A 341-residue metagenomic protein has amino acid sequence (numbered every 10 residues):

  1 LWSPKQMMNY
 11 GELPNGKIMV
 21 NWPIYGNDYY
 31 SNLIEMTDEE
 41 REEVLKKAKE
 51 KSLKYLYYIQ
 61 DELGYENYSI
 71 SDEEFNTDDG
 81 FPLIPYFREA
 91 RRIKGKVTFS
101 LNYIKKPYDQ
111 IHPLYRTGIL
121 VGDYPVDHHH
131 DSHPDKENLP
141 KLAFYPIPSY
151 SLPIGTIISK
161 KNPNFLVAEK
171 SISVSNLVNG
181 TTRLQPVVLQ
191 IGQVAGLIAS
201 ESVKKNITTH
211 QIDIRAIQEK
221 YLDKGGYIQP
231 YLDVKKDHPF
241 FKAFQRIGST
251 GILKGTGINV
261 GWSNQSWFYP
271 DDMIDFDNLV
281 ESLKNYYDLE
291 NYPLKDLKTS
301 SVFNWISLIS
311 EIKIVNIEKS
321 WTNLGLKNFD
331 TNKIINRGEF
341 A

Functional and structural regions predicted by a protein language model:
L1-A216, K220: Flavin (FAD/FMN)-binding glycine-rich loop and adjacent Rossmann-like elements that form
Y58-E62, S202-K205, K220-K224, T250 (+2 more regions): Structured segments of extracytoplasmic/periplasmic soluble domains in secreted or envelope-associated proteins
Q211-A243: Long, well-structured alpha-helical subdomains associated with metal-dependent extracellular/ecto-lumenal hydrolases
P230-E281, N285-A341: Extracytoplasmic Gram-positive cell-surface binding/anchoring modules and repeats
